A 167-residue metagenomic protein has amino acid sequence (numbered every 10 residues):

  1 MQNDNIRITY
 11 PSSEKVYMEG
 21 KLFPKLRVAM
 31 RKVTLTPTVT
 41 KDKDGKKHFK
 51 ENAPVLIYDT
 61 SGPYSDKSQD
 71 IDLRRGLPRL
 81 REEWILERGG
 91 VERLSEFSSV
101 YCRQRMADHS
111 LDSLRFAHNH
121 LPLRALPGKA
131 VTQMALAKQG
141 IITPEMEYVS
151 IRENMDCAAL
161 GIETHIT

Functional and structural regions predicted by a protein language model:
M1-T167: Non-catalytic terminal accessory/regulatory regions of metabolic enzymes
